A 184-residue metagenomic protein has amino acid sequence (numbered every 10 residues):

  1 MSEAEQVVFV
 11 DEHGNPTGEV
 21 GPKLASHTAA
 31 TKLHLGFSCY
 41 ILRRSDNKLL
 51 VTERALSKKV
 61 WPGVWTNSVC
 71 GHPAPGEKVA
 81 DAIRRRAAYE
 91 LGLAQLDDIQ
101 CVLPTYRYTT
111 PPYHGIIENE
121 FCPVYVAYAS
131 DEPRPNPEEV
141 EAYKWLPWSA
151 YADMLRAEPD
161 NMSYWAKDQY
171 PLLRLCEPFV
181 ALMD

Functional and structural regions predicted by a protein language model:
S2-S38, L42-D46: Acidic, metal-coordinating catalytic segment for phosphate/diphosphate chemistry, firing primarily on the Nudix
G14, E90-A94, T110-H114: Short helix-to-loop capping/linker segments positioned immediately adjacent to catalytic or ligand/cofactor-binding
K23-G36, S45-R85, Y89: Conserved Nudix-box catalytic region and its N-terminal flanking loop in Nudix hydrolases and closely related
F37-C39, S68-V69, C101, P123-A127: A structural signal for short, well-ordered beta-strand segments
L56-K58, T105-Y108: Short, catalytically relevant binding-site loops at active-site mouths
G63, P75, Y106-D184: Nudix hydrolase/Nudix homology domain
A94-P104: A short coil-to-beta-strand element that immediately follows conserved catalytic motifs
